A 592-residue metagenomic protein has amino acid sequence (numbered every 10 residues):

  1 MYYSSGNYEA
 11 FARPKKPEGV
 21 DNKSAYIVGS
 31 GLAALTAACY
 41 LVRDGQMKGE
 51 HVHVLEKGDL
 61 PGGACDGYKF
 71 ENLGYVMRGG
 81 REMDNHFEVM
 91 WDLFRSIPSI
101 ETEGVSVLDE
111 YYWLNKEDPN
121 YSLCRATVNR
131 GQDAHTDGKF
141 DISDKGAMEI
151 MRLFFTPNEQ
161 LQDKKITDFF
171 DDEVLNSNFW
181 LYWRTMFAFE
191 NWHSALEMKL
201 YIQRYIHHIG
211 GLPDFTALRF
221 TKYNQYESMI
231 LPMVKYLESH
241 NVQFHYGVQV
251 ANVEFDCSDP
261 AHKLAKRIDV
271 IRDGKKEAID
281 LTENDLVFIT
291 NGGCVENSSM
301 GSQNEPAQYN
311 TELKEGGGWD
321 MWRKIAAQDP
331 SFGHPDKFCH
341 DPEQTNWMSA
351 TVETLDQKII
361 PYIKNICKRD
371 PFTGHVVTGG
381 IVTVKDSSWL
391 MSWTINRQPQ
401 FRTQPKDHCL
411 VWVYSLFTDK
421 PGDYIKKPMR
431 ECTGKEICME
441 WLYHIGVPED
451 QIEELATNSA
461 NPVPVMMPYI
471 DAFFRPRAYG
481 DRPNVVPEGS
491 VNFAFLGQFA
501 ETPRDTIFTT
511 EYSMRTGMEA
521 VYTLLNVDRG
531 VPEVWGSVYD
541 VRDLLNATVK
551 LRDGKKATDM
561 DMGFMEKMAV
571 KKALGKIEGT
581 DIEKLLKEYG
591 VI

Functional and structural regions predicted by a protein language model:
M1-A25, R43-H51, K69, L551-I592: Extreme N-terminal leader/targeting segments of oxidoreductases
M1-Y3, A37, L41, G45-N85 (+6 more regions): Beta1-alpha1 glycine-rich phosphate/pyrophosphate-binding loop at the start of Rossmann-like nucleotide-binding domains
R13, G19-E149: N-terminal glycine-rich phosphate/pyrophosphate-binding loop and immediately adjacent elements
S30, G79, M83, K222 (+1 more regions): Alpha-helix N-cap/helix-initiation motif
S99-H207, L218-F220: Rossmann-like flavin
Y121-S122, A126, D481-P483, F499-F508 (+1 more regions): Glycine- and aromatic-enriched mobile tails/lids
Q203-L286, N291-G292, N304-E305, N310-L313 (+1 more regions): Helical element adjacent to the flavin cofactor pocket in flavoenzyme catalytic cores
I206-T221, N284-L286, N291-T516, Y522-Y539: C-terminal segments that line or cap access tunnels to active or ligand-binding sites in enzymes and enzyme-associated
